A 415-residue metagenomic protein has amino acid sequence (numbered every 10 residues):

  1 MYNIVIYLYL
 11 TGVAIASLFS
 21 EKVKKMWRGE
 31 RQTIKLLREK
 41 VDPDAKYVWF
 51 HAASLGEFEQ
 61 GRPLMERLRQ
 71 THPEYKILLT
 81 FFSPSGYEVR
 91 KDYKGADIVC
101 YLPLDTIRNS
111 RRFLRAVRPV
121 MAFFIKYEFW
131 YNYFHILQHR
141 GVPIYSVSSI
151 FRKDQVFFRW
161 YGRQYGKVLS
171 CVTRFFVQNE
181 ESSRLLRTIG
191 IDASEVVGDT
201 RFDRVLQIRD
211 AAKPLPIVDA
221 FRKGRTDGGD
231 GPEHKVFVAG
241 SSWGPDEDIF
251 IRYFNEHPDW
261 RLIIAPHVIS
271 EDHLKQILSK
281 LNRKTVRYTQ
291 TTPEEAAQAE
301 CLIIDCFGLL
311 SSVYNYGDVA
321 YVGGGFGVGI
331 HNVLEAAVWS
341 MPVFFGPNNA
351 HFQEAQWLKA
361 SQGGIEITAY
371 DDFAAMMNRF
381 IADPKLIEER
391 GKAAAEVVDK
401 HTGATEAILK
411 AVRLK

Functional and structural regions predicted by a protein language model:
M1-K415: Nucleotide-activated sugar donor-binding and catalytic core shared by glycosyltransferases and related lipid-linked
